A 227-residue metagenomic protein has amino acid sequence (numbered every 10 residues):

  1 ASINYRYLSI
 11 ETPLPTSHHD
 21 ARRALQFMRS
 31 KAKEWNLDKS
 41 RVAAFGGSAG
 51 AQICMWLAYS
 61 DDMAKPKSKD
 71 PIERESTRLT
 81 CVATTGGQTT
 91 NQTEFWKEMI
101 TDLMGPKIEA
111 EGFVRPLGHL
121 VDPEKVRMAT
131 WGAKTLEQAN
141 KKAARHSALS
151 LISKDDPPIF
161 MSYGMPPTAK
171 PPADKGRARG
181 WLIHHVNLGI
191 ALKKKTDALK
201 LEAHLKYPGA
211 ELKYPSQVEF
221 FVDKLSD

Functional and structural regions predicted by a protein language model:
S2-K39, H185, L212: Catalytic nucleophile-loop/oxyanion-hole region of alpha/beta-hydrolase and closely related hydrolase-like folds
R6-I10, S48-Q52, Q88-N91, P166-A169 (+1 more regions): Solvent-exposed loop/turn segments at secondary-structure junctions within structured extracellular/periplasmic domains
L14, W56-L57, T93-E98, P171-D174 (+1 more regions): Short, solvent-exposed loop/turn and secondary-structure capping segments
T16, D20-R23, F27, Q52 (+6 more regions): Extracytoplasmic/secreted proteins, especially bacterial periplasmic and envelope-associated proteins
R23-M104: Primarily recognizes the serine-hydrolase "nucleophile elbow" in alpha/beta-hydrolase and SGNH/GDSL folds
D61-M63, T93-S153, P157, W181-H184 (+1 more regions): Mobile cap/lid helix-loop segments that gate and shape the active-site cleft of serine hydrolases
E75-T80, S153-I159, L199-L201: Short, proline-enriched alpha-helix->beta-strand connector loops that line the catalytic pocket of alpha/beta-hydrolase
I159-A169, A173-D227: C-terminal catalytic histidine-bearing segment of alpha/beta-hydrolase fold enzymes
